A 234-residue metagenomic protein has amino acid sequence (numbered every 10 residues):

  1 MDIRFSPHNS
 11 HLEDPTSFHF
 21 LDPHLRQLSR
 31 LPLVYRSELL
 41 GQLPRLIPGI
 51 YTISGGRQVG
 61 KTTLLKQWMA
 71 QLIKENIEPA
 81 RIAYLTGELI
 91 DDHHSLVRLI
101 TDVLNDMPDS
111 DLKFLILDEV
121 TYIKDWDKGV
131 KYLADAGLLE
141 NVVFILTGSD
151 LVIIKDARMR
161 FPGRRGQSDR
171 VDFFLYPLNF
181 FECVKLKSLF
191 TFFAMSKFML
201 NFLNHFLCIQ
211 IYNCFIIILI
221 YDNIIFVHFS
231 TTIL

Functional and structural regions predicted by a protein language model:
M1-P44: N-terminal pre-Walker A segment at the start of P-loop NTPase domains
D2, I154-L234: Interdomain motor-coupling "hinge/lid" segment immediately C-terminal to the ATP-binding subdomain of NTP-driven enzymes
I53: Hydrophobic anchor at the beta1->P-loop junction of P-loop NTPases
K61: Conserved lysine of the Walker
L64: Hydrophobic positions on the alpha1 helix immediately C-terminal to the Walker A/P-loop
R81-S110: Short glycine-rich substrate-engagement loop in P-loop NTPases that contacts/grips substrate
P108-V130: Conserved P-loop NTPase "ATPase switch" module shared by AAA+ and STAND
A136-F161: Sensor-1/coupling segment of RecA-like P-loop NTPase cores
